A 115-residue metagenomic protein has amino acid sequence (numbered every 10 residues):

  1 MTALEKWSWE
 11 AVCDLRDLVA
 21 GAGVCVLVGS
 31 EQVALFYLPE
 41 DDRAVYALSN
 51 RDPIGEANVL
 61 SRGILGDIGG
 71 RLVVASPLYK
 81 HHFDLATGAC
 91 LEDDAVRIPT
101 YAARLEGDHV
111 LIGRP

Functional and structural regions predicted by a protein language model:
M1-R71, D84-L85, R97-P115: N-terminal pre-ligand scaffold of iron-sulfur
D52, S76-Y79: Short cysteine clusters
